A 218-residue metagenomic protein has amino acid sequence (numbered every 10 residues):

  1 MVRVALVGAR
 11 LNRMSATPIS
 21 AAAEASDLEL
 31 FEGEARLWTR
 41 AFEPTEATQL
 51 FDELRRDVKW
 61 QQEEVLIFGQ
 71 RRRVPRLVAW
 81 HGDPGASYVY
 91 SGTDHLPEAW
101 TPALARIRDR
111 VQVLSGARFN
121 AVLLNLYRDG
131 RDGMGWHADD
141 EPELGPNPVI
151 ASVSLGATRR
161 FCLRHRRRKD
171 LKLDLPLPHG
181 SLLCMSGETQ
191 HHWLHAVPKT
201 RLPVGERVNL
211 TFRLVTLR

Functional and structural regions predicted by a protein language model:
V2-R218: Non-heme Fe(II) oxygenase metal-center motifs and adjacent flexible, charged/small-residue loops
